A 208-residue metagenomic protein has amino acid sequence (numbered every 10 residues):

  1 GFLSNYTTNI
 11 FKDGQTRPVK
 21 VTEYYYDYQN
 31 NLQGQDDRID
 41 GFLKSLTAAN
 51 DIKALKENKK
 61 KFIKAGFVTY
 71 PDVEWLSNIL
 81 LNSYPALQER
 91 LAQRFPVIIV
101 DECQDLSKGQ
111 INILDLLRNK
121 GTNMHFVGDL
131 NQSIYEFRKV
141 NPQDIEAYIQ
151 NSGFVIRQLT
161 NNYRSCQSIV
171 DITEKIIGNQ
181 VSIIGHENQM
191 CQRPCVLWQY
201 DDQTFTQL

Functional and structural regions predicted by a protein language model:
N5-I99, K108-I113, E136: Accessory N-terminal region flanking or inserted into the helicase ATPase core in nucleic-acid motor proteins
E74, N78, Q88, H125 (+2 more regions): Functionally constrained cores in energy, signaling, and assembly domains
E102: Catalytic glutamate of the conserved HExxH
D105: Di-metal (Zn2+ and/or Mg2+/Mn2+) metal-binding site signature of metallo-dependent hydrolases with the MBL/beta-CASP
N112-Q192: Conserved RecA-like helicase ATPase core segment that couples NTP binding/hydrolysis to strand translocation
Q192-D201: PAPS-dependent sulfotransferase catalytic core
Q203-L208: Conserved helicase/translocase motor-coupling segment
